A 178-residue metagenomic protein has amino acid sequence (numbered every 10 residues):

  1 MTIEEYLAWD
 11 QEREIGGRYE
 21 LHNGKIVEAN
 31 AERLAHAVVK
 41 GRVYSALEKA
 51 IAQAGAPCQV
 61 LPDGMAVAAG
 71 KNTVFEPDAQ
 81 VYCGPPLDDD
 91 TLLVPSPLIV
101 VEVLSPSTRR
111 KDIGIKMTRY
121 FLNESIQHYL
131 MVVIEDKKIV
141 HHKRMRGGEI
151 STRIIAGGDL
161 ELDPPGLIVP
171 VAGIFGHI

Functional and structural regions predicted by a protein language model:
M1-I178: Gly/Pro/Ser/Thr-rich low-complexity, intrinsically disordered segments predominantly at protein N-termini
